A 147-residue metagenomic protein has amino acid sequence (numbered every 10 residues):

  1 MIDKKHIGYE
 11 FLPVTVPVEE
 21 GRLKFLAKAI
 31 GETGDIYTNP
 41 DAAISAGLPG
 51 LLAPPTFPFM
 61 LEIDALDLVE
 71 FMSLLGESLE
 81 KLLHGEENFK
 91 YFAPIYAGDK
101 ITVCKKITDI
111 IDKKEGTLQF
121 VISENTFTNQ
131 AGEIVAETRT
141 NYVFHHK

Functional and structural regions predicted by a protein language model:
M1-H84: Hot-dog-fold acyl-thioester-processing enzymes
M1-I2, Y91-K147: HotDog/MaoC-like acyl-thioester-processing domains
F57-P58, N88, R139: Generic structural signal for residues positioned in beta-strands
H84-K90: A beta-strand/beta-hairpin structural motif
